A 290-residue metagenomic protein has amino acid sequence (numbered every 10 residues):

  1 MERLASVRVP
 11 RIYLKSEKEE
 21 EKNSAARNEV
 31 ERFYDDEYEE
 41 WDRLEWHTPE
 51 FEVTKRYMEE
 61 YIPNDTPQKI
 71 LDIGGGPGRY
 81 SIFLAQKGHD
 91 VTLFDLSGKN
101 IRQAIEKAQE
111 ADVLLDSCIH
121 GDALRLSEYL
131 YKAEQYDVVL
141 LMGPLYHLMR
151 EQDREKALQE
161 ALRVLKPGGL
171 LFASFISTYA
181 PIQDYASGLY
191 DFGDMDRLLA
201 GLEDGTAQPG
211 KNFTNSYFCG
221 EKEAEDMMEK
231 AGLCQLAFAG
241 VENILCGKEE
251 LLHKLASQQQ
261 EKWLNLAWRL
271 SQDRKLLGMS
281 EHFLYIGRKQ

Functional and structural regions predicted by a protein language model:
L4, R8-D65, R79: Conserved class I S-adenosyl-L-methionine
R79-L126: Class I SAM-dependent methyltransferase SAM/SAH-binding core
E128-V139: A short acidic, Gly/Pro-enriched loop at the edge of an enzyme's catalytic core that lines a small-molecule cofactor
V138-Q152: A short SAM/SAH-binding and catalytic strip from SAM-dependent methyltransferases
E155-P167: A short glycine-rich, Lys/Arg-flanked "PGG" loop and its adjoining helix->strand segment in the class I
L170-G201: Conserved class I S-adenosyl-L-methionine
N215-G232, F238: Short alpha-helix
L236-Q290: A C-terminal cap/extension of S-adenosyl-L-methionine-dependent methyltransferases that defines the acceptor-substrate
